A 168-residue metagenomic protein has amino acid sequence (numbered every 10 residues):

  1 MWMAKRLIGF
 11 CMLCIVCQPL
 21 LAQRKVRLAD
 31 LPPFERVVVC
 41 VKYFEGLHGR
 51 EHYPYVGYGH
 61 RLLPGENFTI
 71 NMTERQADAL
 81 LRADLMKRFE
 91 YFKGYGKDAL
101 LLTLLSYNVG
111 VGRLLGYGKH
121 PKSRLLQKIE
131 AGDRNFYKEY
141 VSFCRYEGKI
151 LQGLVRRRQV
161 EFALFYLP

Functional and structural regions predicted by a protein language model:
M1-I8: Bacterial N-terminal signal peptides that target proteins for export
G9-C17: Bacterial N-terminal signal peptides
C11, Q23-H48, H60-G65, M72-Y91 (+1 more regions): Long, amphipathic alpha-helical surface segments
Q18-A22: Sec/Tat signal peptide C-region and signal peptidase I cleavage site
G49-Y53, Y91-L101, E139: Surface-exposed patches in mature extracellular/periplasmic domains of secreted proteins
Y53-V56, H60: Early exported N-terminus immediately downstream of N-terminal targeting peptides
A99-R113: Short N-proximal segments of mature Sec-exported proteins
